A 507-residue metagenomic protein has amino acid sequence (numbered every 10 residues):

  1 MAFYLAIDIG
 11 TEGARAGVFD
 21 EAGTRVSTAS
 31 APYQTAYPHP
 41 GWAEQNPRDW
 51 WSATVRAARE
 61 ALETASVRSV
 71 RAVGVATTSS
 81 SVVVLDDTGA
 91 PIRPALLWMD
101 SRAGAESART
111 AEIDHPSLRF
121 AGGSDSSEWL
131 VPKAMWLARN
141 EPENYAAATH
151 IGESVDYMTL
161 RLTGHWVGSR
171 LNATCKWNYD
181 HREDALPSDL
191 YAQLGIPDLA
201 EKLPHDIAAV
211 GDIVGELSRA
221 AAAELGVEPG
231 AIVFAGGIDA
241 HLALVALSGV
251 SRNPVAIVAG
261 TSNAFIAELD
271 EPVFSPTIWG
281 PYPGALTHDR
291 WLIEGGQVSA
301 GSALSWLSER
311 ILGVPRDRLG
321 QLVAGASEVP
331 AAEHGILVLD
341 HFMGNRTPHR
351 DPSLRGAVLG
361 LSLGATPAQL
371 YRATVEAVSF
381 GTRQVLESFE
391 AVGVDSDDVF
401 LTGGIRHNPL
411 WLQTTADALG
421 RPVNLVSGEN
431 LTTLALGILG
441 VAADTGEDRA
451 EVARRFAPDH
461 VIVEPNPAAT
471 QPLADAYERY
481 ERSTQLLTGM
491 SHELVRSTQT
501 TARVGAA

Functional and structural regions predicted by a protein language model:
M1-P94, A147, A222-A223, V227 (+4 more regions): N-terminal glycine/serine-rich phosphate-binding loop of ATP-dependent small-molecule kinases, especially carbohydrate
L5-A6, T110-S124, M135-V167, K176-P197 (+2 more regions): Active-site core segments that coordinate phosphate-bearing ligands/cofactors across diverse enzyme families
A31-P32, W98, A173, V298: A generic structural motif
R59-W98, G122-E128, T159-D180, D206-G211: Short beta-strand-loop/turn "lid" adjacent to the catalytic site in phosphate-handling enzymes
E63-S66, A200, V392: Extracytoplasmic/secreted proteins and extracellular or luminal domains
R93-M99, G104-S107, V426-S427: Short, acidic/small-residue loops that bind anionic groups at enzyme active sites
P197-A208: A conserved helix-loop-beta module that forms one wall/lid of the active-site cleft in ATP-utilizing catalytic domains
